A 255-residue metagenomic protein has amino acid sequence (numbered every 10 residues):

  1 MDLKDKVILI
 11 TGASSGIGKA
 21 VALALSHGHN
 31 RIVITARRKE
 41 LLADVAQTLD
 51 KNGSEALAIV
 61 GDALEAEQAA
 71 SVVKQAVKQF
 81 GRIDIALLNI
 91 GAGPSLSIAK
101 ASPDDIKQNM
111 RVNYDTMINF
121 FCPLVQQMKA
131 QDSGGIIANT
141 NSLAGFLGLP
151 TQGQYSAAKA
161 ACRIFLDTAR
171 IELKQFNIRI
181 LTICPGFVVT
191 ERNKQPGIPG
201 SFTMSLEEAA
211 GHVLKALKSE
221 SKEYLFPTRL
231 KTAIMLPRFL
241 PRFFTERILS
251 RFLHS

Functional and structural regions predicted by a protein language model:
S14-S15: Conserved glycine-rich cofactor-binding loop
N30-V45: Conserved glycine-rich Rossmann-like NAD(P)H-binding loop of the short-chain dehydrogenase/reductase
S97-M110: Substrate-binding pocket helix/loop in short-chain dehydrogenase/reductase
A99, L147-G153: Active-site loop immediately N-terminal to the catalytic Tyr-X3-Lys motif of short-chain dehydrogenase/reductase
F121, A158: Active-site helix of classical SDR
S142: Residue(s) in the substrate-gating loop at a strand-loop-helix junction that position the organic substrate next
T182, I198-A233: C-terminal helical subdomain
